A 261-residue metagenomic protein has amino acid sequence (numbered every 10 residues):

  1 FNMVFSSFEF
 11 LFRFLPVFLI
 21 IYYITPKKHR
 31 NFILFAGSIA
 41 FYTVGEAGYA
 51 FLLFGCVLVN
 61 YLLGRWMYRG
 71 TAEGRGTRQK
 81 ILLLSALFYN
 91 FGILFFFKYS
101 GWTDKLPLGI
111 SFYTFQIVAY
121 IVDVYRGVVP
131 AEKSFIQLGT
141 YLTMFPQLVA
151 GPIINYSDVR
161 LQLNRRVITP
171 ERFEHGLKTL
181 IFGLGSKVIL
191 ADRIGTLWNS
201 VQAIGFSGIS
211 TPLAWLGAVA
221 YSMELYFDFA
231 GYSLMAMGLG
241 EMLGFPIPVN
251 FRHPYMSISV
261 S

Functional and structural regions predicted by a protein language model:
F1-S261: Membrane-embedded transmembrane alpha-helical bundles that form the catalytic cores of multi-pass lipid-modifying
